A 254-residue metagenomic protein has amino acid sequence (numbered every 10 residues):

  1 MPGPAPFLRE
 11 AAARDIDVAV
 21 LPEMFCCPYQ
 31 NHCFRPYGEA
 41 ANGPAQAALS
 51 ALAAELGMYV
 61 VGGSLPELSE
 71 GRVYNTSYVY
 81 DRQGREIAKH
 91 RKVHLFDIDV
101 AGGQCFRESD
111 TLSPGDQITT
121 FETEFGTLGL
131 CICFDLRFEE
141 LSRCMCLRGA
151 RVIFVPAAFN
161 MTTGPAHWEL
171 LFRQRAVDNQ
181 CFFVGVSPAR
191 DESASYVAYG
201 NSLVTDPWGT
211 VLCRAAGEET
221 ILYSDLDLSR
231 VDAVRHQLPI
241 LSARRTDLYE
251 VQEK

Functional and structural regions predicted by a protein language model:
M1-K89, D97-I98, F159-N179: Cys-nucleophile CN-hydrolase/nitrilase-fold catalytic domain and related Cys-dependent amidase chemistry that acts on
Y37, H90, F121, V186 (+2 more regions): Hydrophobic residues at beta-strand termini and immediately following loops that shape nucleotide-binding pockets
A41-V61, T127, C133-L222: CN hydrolase (nitrilase-like) catalytic-core segments centered on the catalytic cysteine and neighboring Lys/Glu
G62-G63, T76-V79, T119-F121, S202-V204 (+1 more regions): Short beta-strand scaffold segments in enzyme catalytic cores
E67, H94, N160, R190 (+2 more regions): Residue-level detector of flexible, active-site-proximal loop/helix-junction positions within diverse enzyme catalytic
L68-R148, M161-L171, L238-I240, E250: Active-site catalytic loop in hydrolytic enzyme cores
R85-A88, T210-L212, V231-A233: Short helix-loop capping/hinge motifs at secondary-structure junctions, enriched in acidic/polar residues
S229-K254: A short C-terminal boundary segment appended to hydrolase-like catalytic domains
